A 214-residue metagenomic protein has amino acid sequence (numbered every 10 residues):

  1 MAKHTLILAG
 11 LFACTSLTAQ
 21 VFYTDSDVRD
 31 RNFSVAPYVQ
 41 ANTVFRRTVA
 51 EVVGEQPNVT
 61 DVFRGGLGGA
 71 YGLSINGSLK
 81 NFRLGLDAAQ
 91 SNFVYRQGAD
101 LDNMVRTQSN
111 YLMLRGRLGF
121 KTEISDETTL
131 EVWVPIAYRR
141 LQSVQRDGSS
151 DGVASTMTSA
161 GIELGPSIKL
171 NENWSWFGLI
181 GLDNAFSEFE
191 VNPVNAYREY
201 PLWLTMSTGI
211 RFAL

Functional and structural regions predicted by a protein language model:
M1-T5: Positively charged n-region of N-terminal signal peptides that target proteins for export
I7-G10: Sec-dependent N-terminal signal peptides
C14-S16: N-terminal signal peptide c-region/cleavage motif recognized by signal peptidases
A19-L84, T205, G209-A213: Short glycine/proline- and aromatic-enriched beta-strand/turn motifs that initiate or cap beta-hairpins
V21-Y23, T48, A160-L214: Predominantly the C-terminal beta-signal and adjacent terminal strand-loop region of outer-membrane beta-barrel
R47-Q56, Y95-N103, Q142-D151, E188-N195: Outer-membrane beta-barrel translocator domains and adjoining extracellular loop/strand segments of Gram-negative
N58-L67, N103-N110, S149-T158, N195-L202: Replace "Gram-negative outer membrane beta-barrel proteins" with "bacterial and organellar outer membrane beta-barrel
S74-G148, S155, I168-L170, W174 (+2 more regions): Gram-negative (and chloroplast) outer-membrane scaffold detector with strong preference for beta-barrel transmembrane
